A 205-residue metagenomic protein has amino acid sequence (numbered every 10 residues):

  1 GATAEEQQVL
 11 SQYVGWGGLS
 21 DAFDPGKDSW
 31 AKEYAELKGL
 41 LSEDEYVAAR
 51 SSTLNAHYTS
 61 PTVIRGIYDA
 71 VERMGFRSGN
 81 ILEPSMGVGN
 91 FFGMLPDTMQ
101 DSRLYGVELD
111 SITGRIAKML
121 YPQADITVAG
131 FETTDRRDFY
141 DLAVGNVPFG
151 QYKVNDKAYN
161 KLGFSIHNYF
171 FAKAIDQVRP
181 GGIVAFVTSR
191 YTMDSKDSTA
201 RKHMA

Functional and structural regions predicted by a protein language model:
G1-L120, A124: Class I S-adenosyl-L-methionine
I67, V107-S111, F164-A205: Conserved Class I SAM-dependent methyltransferase catalytic core
F92-L95, R137, K196-T199: A short acidic (Asp/Glu
A129-G130: Conserved acidic residues
T134-V144: A short acidic, Gly/Pro-enriched loop at the edge of an enzyme's catalytic core that lines a small-molecule cofactor
V144-K153: A short SAM/SAH-binding and catalytic strip from SAM-dependent methyltransferases
K153-D156, K196: Conserved ATPase-coupling elements of RecA-like P-loop NTPase cores
K157-L162: Short glycine-enriched, charge-decorated loop/helix-capping segments at active-site entrances that position
